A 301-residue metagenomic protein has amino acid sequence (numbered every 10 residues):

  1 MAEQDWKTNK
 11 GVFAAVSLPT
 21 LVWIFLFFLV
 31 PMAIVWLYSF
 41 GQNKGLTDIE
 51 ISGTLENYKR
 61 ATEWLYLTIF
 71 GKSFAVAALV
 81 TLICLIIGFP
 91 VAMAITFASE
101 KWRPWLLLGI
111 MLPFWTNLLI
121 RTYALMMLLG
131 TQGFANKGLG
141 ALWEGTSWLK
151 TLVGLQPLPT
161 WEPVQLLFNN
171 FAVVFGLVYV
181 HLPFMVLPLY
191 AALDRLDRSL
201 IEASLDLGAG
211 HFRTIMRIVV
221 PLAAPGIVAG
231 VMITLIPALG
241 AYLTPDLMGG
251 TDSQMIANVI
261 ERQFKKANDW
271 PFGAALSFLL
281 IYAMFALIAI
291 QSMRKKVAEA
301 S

Functional and structural regions predicted by a protein language model:
M1-V35, P104, L108, I281: N-terminal signal-anchor/first transmembrane alpha helix
Q4-W6, A15, Y190-I201, L205 (+1 more regions): C-terminal transmembrane helix and the adjacent membrane-cytosol boundary/short C-terminal tail of inner/organellar
W6-V12, N43-G45, N57-L65, P245-S292: Interhelical loop and adjacent transmembrane-helix boundary motif in polytopic membrane transport permeases
F13-S17, V91-L128, I201-E202, I215-M216 (+1 more regions): Cytoplasmic-entry segments and transmembrane alpha-helices of multi-pass inner-membrane transporters
L18-V30, L82, L108, L112 (+4 more regions): Transmembrane alpha-helices
L29-Y66, L128, G250-T251, S301: Short membrane-interfacial helix/loop motifs at transmembrane-helix boundaries
L55, T122-V178, F212, M248-D252: Membrane-interfacial helix termini and adjacent extracytoplasmic/periplasmic loops of multi-pass transporters
W64-F97: Transmembrane alpha-helix signature in integral membrane proteins
